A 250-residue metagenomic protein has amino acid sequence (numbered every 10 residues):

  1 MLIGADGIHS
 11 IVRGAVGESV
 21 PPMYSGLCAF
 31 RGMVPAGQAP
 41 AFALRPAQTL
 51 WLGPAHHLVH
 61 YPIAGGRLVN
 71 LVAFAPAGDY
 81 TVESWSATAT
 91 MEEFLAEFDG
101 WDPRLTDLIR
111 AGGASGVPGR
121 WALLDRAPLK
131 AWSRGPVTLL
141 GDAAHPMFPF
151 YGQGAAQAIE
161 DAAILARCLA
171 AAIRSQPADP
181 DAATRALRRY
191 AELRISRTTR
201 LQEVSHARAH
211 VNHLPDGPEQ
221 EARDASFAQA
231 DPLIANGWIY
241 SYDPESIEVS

Functional and structural regions predicted by a protein language model:
M1-G113: Conserved FAD-binding catalytic core of PHBH/FMO-like flavoproteins
A5-D6, L140-G141, E160: Active-site flanking residues adjacent to catalytic metal/cofactor-binding acidic residues
H9, H145, I164: Short, glycine/acidic-enriched loop or turn micro-motifs at the edges of active sites
H57, D125-A127, A144-A156: Glycine-rich phosphate/pyrophosphate-binding beta-alpha loops
D107, Y151, R167-S250: C-terminal helical "tail/cap" subdomain of flavin- and related membrane-associated enzymes
A122-A143: FAD-binding beta-loop-beta segment adjacent to the flavin cofactor pocket
D142, A162, Y190: Hydrophobic, well-ordered secondary-structure elements that form the walls of internal hydrophobic environments
A156-Q157, Y190: PLP-dependent aminotransferase class I/II
